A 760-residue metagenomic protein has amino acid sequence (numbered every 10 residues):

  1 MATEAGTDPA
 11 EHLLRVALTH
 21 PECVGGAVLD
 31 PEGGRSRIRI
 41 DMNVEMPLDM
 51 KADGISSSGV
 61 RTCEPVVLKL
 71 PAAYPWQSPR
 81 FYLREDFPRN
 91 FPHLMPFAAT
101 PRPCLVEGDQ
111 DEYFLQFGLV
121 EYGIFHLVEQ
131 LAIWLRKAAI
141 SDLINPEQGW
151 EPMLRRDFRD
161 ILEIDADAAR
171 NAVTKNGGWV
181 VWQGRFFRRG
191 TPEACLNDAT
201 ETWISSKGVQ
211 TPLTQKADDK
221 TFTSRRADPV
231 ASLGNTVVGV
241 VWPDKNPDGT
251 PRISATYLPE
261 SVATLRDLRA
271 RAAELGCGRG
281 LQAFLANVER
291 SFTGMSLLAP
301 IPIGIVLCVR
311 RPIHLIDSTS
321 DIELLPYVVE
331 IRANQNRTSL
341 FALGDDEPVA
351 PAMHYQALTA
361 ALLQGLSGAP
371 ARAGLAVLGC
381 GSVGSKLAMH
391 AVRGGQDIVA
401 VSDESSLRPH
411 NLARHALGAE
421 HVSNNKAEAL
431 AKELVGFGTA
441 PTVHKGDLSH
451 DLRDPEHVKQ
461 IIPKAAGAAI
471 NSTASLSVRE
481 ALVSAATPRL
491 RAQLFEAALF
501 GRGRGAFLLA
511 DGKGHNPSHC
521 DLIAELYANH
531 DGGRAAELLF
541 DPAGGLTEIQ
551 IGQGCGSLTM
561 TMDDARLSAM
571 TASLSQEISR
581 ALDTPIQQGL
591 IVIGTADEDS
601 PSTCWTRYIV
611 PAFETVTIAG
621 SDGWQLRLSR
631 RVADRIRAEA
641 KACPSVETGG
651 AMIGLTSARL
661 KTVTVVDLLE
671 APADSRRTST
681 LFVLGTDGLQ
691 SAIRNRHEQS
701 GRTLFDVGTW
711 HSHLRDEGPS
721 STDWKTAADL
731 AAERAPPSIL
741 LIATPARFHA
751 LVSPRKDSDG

Functional and structural regions predicted by a protein language model:
A5-T7, S78, E85-G190: Domain-scale recognition of soluble eukaryotic interaction modules
C23, D30-Q110, L119-Y122: Compact alpha/beta protein-protein interaction domains typified by the UBC
A168-P326, E330-Q335, K464-A468, S472-S621: Glycine-rich phosphate/adenylate-binding loop
T319-L375: N-terminal charged helix/coil linker that caps or initiates catalytic domains
G365-S406: Glycine-rich adenosine-cofactor-binding loop
E404-T442: Glycine-rich phosphate-binding loop and adjoining beta1-alpha1-beta2 segment of Rossmann-like nucleotide-binding folds
A431-G467, T473-S475: A structured beta-alpha segment of the ubiquitous adenosine-cofactor-binding alpha/beta core
R607-D706, L714-G760: Conserved beta-strand-loop surface patch within small alpha/beta domains used for substrate/adaptor or ligand engagement
